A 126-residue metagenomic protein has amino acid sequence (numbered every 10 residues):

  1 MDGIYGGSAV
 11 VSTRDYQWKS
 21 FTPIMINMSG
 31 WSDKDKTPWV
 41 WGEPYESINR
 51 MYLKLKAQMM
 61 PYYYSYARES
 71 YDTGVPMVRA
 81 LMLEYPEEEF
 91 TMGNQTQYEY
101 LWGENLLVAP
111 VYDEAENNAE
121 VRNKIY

Functional and structural regions predicted by a protein language model:
M1-Y126: Catalytic-domain carbohydrate-binding cleft regions of carbohydrate-active enzymes
